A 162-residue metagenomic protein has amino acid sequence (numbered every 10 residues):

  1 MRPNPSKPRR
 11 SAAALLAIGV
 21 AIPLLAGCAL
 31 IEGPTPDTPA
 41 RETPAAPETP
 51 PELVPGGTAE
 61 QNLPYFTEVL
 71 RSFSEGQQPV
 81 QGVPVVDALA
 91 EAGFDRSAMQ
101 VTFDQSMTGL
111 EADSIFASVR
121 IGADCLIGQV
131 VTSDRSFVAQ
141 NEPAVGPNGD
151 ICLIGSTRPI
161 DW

Functional and structural regions predicted by a protein language model:
R2-L16: Bacterial N-terminal signal peptides that target proteins for export
P23-G27: C-terminal motif of bacterial Sec signal peptides marking the signal peptidase cleavage site
A29-E32: Bacterial signal peptide processing site
D37-P55: Post-signal peptide N-terminal segment of mature Sec-exported envelope proteins
E52-G57, L70-Q78: Second-shell loop/turn segments in exported
L63, T67-L70, G82, V86: Extracytoplasmic/secreted envelope proteins and their assembly/folding machinery, especially bacterial periplasmic
Q78-Q105: Folded interaction domains in cell-surface recognition and envelope-stress signaling
M99-W162: Extracytosolic low-complexity repeat regions of secreted or lipid-anchored proteins
